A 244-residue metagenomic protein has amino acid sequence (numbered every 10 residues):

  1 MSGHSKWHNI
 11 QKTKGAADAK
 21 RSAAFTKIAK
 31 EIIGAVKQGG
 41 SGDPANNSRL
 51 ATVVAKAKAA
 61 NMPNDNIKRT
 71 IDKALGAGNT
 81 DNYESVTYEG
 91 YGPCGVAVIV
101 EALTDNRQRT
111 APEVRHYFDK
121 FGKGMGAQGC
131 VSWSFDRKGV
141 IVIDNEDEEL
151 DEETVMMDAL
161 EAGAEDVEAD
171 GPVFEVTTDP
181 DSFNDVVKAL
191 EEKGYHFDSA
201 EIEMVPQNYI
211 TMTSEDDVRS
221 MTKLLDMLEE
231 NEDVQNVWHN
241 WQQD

Functional and structural regions predicted by a protein language model:
M1-G126, V131-V140, H239: N-terminal cationic and glycine-rich segments that engage phosphates or anionic surfaces
V140-D244: Positively charged, low-complexity, intrinsically disordered RNA-binding extensions
